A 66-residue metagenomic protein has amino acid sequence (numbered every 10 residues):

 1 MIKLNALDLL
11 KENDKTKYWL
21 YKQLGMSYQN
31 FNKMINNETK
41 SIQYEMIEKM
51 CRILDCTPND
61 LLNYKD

Functional and structural regions predicted by a protein language model:
M1-I2, L62-D66: Short hydrophobic/aromatic patches at helix-to-coil boundaries
M1-T16: A short, Lys/Arg-rich alpha-helix, primarily the initiator
L10, I35, I42, M46 (+1 more regions): DNA major-groove recognition helix of helix-turn-helix
L10, Y21, C51: The alpha-helix within a helix-turn-helix
T16-K33: Short alpha-helical DNA-recognition segment
E45-D60: DNA major-groove recognition helix of helix-turn-helix/homeodomain DNA-binding modules
